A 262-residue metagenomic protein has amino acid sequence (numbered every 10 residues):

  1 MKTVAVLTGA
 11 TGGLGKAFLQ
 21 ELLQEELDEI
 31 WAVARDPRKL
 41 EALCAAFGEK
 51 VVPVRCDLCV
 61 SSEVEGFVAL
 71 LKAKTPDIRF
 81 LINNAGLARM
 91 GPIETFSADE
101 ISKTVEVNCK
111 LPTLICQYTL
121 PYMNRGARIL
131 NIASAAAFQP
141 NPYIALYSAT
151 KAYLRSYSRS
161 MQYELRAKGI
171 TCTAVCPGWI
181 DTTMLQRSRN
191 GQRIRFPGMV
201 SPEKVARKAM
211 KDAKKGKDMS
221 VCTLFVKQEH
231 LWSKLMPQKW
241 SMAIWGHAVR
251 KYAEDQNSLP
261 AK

Functional and structural regions predicted by a protein language model:
T11-G12: Conserved glycine-rich cofactor-binding loop
L23-A42: Conserved glycine-rich Rossmann-like NAD(P)H-binding loop of the short-chain dehydrogenase/reductase
N84-R89: Conserved NAD(P)H cofactor-binding loop of Rossmann-fold oxidoreductase domains
P92-I93, S97-S102: Substrate-binding pocket helix/loop in short-chain dehydrogenase/reductase
C116, T150: Active-site helix of classical SDR
S134: Residue(s) in the substrate-gating loop at a strand-loop-helix junction that position the organic substrate next
A174, R193-H230: C-terminal helical subdomain
